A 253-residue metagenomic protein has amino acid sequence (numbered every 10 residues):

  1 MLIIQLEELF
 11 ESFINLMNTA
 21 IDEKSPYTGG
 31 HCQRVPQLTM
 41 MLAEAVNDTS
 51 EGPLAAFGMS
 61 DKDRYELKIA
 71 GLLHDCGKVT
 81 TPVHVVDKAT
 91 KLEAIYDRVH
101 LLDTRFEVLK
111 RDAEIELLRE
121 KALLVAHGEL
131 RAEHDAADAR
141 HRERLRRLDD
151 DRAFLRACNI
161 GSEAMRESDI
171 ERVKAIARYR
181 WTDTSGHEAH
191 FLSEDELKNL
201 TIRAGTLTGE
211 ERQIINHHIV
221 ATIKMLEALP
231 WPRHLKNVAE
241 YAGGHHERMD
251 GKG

Functional and structural regions predicted by a protein language model:
I4-G253: Histidine- and acidic-residue-rich, metal-dependent catalytic cores
